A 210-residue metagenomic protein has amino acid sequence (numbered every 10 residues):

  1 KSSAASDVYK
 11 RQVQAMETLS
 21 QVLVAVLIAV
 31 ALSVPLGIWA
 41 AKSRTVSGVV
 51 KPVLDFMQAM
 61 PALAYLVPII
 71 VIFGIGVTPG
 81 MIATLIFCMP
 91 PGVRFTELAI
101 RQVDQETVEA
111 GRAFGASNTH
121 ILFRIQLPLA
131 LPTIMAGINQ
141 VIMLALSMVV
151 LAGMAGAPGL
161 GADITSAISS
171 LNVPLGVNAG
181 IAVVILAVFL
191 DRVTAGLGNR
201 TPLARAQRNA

Functional and structural regions predicted by a protein language model:
K1-A5, Y9: Single conserved hydrophobic/aromatic residue that forms the stacking wall/gate of nucleotide- or nucleobase-binding
K10-W39: Transmembrane alpha-helix signature in integral membrane proteins
Q14, I38, G48-P52, F95-Q102 (+4 more regions): Membrane-spanning helices that line or support transport/gating and their immediate boundary helices in channels
T18-V26, V53-L63, G76, V103 (+3 more regions): Loop-to-transmembrane-helix entry motif
Q21, A41, K51-C88: Generic hydrophobic transmembrane alpha-helix motif, especially the helices
V71, A145-L186, P202-N209: Glycine-rich helix-loop "coupling/hinge" segments at transmembrane-helix boundaries in multipass transporters
I86, N118-A152, P174, N178-L190 (+1 more regions): Transmembrane alpha-helices
P91-G137: Short cytoplasmic-facing helical segments at TM-TM junctions of multi-pass membrane proteins
